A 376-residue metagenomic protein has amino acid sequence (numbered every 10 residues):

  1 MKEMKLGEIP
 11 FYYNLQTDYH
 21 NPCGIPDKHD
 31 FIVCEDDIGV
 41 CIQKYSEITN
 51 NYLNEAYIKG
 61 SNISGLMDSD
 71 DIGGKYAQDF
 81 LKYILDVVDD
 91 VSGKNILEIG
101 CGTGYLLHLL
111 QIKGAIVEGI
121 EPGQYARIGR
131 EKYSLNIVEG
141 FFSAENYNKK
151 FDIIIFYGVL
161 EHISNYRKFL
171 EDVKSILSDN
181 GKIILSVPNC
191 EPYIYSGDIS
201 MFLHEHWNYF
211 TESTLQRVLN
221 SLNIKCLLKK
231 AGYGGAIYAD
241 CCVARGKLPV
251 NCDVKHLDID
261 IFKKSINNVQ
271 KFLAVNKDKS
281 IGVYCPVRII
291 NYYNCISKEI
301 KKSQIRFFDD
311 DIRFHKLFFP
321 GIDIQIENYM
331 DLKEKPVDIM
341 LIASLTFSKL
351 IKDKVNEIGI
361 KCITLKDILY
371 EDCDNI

Functional and structural regions predicted by a protein language model:
M1-E47: N-terminal auxiliary segments of SAM/dcSAM-dependent transferases
F11-N14, L185-N208, E212-Q216: Short, glycine-/aromatic-enriched active-site segment of Class I SAM-dependent methyltransferases
D27-D30, V40-G129, D198, N208 (+1 more regions): Extended interfacial segments that mediate partner engagement and assembly in macromolecular machines
Y133-A144, Q325-I326: Conserved SAM-binding strand-loop segment of SAM-dependent methyltransferases
I155: A conserved beta-strand element that flanks and buttresses the S-adenosyl-L-methionine
V159: Hydrophobic adenine-recognition pocket in adenosine-nucleotide-binding enzymes
R167-K182: A short glycine-rich, Lys/Arg-flanked "PGG" loop and its adjoining helix->strand segment in the class I
A236-I376: Hydrophobic, well-ordered beta-alpha structural blocks that scaffold small-molecule cofactor pockets
